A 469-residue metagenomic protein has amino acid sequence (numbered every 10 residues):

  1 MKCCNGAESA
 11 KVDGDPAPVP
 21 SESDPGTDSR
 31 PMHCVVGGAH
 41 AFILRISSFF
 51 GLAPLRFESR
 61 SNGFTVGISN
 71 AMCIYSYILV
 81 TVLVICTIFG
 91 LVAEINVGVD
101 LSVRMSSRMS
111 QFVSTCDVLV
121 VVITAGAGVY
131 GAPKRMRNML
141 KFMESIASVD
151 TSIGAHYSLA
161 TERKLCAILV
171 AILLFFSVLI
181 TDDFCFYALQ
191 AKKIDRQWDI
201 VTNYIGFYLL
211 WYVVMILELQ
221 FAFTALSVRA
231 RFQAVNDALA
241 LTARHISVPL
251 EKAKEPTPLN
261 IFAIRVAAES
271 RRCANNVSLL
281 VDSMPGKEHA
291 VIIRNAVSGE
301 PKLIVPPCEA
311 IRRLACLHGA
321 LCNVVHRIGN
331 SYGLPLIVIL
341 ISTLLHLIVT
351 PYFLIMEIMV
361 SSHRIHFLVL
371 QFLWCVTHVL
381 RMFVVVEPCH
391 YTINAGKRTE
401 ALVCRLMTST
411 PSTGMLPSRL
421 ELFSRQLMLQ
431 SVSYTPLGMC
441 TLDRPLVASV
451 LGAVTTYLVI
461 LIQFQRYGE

Functional and structural regions predicted by a protein language model:
K2-N394, M428-E469: Membrane-embedded alpha-helical segments and the immediately adjacent membrane-proximal loops of multi-pass integral
T151-G154, R244, T399-S409: Membrane-cytosol interface motif
H390, N394-K397, A401-C404, S418 (+1 more regions): A generic structural signal for well-ordered alpha-helical surface patches
V403-S424: Juxtamembrane non-transmembrane "cap" segments at the membrane-aqueous interface of multi-pass membrane proteins
